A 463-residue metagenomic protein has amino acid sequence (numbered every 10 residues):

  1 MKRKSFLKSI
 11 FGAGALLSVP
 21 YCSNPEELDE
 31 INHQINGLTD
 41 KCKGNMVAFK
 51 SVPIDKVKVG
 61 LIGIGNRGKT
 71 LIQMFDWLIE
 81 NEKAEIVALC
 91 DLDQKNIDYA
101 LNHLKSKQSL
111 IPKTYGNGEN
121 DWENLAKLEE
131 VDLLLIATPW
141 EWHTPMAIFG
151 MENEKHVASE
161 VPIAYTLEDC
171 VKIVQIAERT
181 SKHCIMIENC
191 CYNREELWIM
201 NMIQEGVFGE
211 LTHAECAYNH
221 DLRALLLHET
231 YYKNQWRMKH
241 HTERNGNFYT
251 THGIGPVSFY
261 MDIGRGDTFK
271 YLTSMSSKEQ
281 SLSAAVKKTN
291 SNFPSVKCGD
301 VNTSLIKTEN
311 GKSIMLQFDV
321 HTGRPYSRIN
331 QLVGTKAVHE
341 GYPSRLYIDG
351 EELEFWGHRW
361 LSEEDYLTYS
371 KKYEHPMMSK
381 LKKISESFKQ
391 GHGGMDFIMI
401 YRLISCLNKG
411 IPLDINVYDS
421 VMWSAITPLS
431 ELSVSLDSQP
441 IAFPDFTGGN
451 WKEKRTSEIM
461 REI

Functional and structural regions predicted by a protein language model:
K2-K155, V171-H183: N-terminal glycine-/serine-/threonine-rich beta1-alpha1-beta2 phosphate-ribose binding loop of Rossmann-like
I10, E27-V47, T70, S258 (+2 more regions): C-terminal helical cap and adjacent loop that interface with cofactors, partners, or active-site loops
G63, R179-I185, C190-K297, V338 (+1 more regions): Predominantly a Rossmann-like dinucleotide-binding segment in NAD(P)-dependent oxidoreductases
E154-T166: ADP-ribose/adenylate-binding Rossmann-like module
T251-H252, S295-D300, T308-E309, G323-R324: A short catalytic or substrate-binding loop motif that flags glycine-/basic-rich loops and adjacent residues that bind
S304-N310, G334: Active-site beta-strand termini and strand-to-loop segments that position acidic
F318-Y326: Glycine-rich phosphate/pyrophosphate-binding beta-alpha loops
